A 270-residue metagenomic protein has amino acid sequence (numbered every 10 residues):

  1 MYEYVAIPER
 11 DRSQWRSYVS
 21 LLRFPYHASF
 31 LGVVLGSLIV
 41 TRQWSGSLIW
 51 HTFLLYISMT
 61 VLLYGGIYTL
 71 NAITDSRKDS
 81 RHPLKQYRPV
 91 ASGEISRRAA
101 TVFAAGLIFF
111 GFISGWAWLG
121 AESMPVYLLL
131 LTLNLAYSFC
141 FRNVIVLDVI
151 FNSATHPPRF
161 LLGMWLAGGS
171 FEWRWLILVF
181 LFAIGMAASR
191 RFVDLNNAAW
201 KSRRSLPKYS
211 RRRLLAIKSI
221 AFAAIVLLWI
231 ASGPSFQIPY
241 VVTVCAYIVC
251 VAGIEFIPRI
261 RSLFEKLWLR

Functional and structural regions predicted by a protein language model:
M1-P83, G93-G106, E255-F264: Topogenic membrane-insertion module of multi-pass membrane proteins
Y2-S20, F24-A28, P157-R270: C-terminal membrane-associated helical module and adjoining short loops/tails
V33-V34, G106-F112, L129-L135, H156-R159 (+1 more regions): Hydrophobic, membrane-inserted alpha-helices
G36, V40, I67-L70, T74 (+7 more regions): Alpha-helical membrane-inserting segments
L38-S58, F112-P125, F160-L178, W229-Y240: Helix-coil boundary and interhelical linker segments in multi-pass alpha-helical membrane proteins
Y68, R77, T132-I145, R190-N197: C-terminal ends of transmembrane helices
S76, R81-P125, W173-I184, I217-W229: Multi-pass membrane catalytic core of lipid/isoprenoid biosynthesis enzymes
I145-T155: Cytoplasmic-side transmembrane-helix entry/capping segments in multi-pass membrane proteins
